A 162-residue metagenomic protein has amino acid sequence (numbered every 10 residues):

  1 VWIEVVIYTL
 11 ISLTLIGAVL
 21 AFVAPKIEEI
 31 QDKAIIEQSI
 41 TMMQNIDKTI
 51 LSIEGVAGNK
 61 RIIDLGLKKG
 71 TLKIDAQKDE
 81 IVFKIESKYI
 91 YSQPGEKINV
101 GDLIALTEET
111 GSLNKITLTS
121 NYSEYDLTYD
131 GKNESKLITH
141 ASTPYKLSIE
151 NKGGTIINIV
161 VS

Functional and structural regions predicted by a protein language model:
V1-V23, Q31, I35: N-terminal single-pass transmembrane signal-anchor helix
W2, T9, K33-I36, M42 (+3 more regions): A generic structural micro-environment signature that highlights single residues at secondary-structure boundaries
A21, Q38, M42-T49, L65 (+1 more regions): A sequence-level detector of short, solvent-exposed, charge-rich linear segments
I27-N59: Membrane-proximal N-terminal amphipathic helix
K48-I53, K68-K69, E134-K136, K146: Intrinsically disordered, low-complexity boundary segments flanking structured domains
I53-D75: Short, glycine/small-hydrophobic-rich surface segments
Q77-S162: Intrinsically disordered, low-complexity regions enriched in Pro/Ser/Thr/Gly and acidic residues
